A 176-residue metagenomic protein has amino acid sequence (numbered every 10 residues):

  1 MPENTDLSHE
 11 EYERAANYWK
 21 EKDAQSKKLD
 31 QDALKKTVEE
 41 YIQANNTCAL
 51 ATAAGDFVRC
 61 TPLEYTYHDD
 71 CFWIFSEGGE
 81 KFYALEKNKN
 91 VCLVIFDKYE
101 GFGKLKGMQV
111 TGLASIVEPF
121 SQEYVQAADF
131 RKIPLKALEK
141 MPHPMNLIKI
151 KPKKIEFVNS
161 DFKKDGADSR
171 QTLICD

Functional and structural regions predicted by a protein language model:
M1-L29, L105-D176: Charged, gly/pro-rich active-site loop segments
K27-T47: Short, basic/aromatic recognition patches
Q31-K35, G78, K132-I133: Charged, amphipathic alpha-helical segments
Q43-A49, D129-K132: Short Pro/Gly-enriched beta-strand edge/turn motifs at strand-loop
N45-G78, L93-D97, K106: Short beta-strand segments
C71-F72, N90, L113, K154: Structural motif
G79-E80, S121: Serine-centered coil/turn micro-motif
K81-S115: Helix-adjacent hinge/juxtasegments
